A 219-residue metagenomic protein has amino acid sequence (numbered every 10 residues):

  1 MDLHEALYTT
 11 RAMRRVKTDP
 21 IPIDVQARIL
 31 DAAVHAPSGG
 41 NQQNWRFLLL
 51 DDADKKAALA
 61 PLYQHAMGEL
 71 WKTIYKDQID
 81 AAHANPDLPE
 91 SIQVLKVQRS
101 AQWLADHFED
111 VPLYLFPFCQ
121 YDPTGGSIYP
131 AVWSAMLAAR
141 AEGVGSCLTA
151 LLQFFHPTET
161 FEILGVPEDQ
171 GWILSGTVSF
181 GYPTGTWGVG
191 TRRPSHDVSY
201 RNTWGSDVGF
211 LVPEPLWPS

Functional and structural regions predicted by a protein language model:
M1-P20, D24-A32, A36, N41: N-terminal targeting/leader regions
A6-T9, M13, I173-S219: C-terminal helix-cap and adjacent tail motif
I29-V34, L113-I163: Small-aliphatic-rich amphipathic alpha-helix that forms the alpha element of a beta-alpha
G39-Q42, D106-E109, V166-G171, T191-R192: Solvent-exposed alpha-helices and their adjacent loops that cap or buttress functional pockets in soluble metabolic
G40-D51: Short loop-to-beta-strand entry elements in the cores of soluble alpha/beta enzymes
N44-W45, V111-Y114, L174-S175: Short, surface-exposed beta-edge/turn micro-motifs
L49-I128: Glycine/small-residue-rich phosphate/adenosyl-binding loop
G68-H83, L164-T191: A glycine-rich helix N-cap at a beta->alpha junction
